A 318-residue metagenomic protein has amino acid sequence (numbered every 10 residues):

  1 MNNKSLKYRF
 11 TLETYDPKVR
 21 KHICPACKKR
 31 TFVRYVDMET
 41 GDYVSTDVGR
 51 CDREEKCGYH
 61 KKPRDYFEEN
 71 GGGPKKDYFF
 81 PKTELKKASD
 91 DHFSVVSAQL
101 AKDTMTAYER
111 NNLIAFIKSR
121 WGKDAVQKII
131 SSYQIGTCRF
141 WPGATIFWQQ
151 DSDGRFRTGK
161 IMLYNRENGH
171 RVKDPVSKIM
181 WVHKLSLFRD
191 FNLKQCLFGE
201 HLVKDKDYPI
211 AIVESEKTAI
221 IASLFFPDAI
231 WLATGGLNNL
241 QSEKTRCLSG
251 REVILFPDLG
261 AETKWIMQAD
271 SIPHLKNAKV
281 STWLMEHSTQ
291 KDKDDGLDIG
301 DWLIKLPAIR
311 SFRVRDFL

Functional and structural regions predicted by a protein language model:
M1-A144, D153-F156, Y164-S186, L240 (+1 more regions): Non-catalytic accessory segments of DNA primases and related replication-initiation nucleases
M1-K7, I23-A26, R50, G169 (+2 more regions): TOPRIM fold recognition
N2, I146-L248: Phosphate-handling DNA/RNA-contact segment within nucleic-acid enzymes
T31, K56, C196-L197, D298-W302: Residue-level preference for alpha-helix termini and adjacent loops
K62-P63, P81, S94-S97, G199 (+3 more regions): Short, solvent-exposed coil/turn linker segments
K118, R189-H201, S288-L297: Short, exposed beta-strand "edge-strand" segments with a Pro/Gly-rich flavor and a Y/T-containing core
